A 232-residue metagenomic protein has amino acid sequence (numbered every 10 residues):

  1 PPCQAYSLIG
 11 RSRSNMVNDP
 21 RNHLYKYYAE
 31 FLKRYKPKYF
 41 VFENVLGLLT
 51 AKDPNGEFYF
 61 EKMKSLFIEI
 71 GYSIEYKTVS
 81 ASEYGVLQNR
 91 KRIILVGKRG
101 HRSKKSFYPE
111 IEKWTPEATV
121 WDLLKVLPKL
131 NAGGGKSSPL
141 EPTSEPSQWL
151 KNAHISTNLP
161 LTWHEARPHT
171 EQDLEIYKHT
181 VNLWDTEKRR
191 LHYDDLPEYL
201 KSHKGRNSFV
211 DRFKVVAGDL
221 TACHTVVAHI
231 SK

Functional and structural regions predicted by a protein language model:
Q4-N207, R212: Class I S-adenosyl-L-methionine
L87-N89, A217-L220: Extracellular/periplasmic catalytic domains that process cell-envelope and extracellular macromolecules
S208-F213, D219-K232: A glycine-rich dinucleotide-binding beta-alpha-beta segment and adjacent secondary-structure elements that constitute
